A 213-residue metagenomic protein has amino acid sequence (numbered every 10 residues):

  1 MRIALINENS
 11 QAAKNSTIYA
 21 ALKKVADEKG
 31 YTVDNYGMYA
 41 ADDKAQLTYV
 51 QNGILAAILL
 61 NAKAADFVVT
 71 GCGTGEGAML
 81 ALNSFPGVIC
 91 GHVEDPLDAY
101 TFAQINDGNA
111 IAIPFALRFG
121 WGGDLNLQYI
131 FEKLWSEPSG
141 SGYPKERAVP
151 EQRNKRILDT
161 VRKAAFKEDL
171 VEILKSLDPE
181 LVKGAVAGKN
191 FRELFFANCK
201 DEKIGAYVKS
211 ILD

Functional and structural regions predicted by a protein language model:
A4-T17, Y100-I211: C-terminal binding/interaction regions
K14-E28: Short, solvent-exposed amphipathic alpha-helices that sit in or adjacent to ligand/effector-binding or catalytic
K14-N15, G53, G75-A81: Short glycine/serine/threonine-rich phosphate/pyrophosphate-binding segments that cradle anionic phosphate groups
K29-Q46: A short beta-strand-loop structural module common to alpha/beta enzyme folds
M38-Y39, G73-T74, D95-L97, F115-R118: Short, ordered loop/turn segments at secondary-structure junctions
T48-F67: Short, structured active-site "lid" loops
A65-G71, C90: A short, small-residue-rich loop immediately preceding and capping a beta-strand
G77-C90, E94-L97: Short Gly/Thr/Asp-enriched flexible loops that form oxyanion-binding sites at enzyme active sites
